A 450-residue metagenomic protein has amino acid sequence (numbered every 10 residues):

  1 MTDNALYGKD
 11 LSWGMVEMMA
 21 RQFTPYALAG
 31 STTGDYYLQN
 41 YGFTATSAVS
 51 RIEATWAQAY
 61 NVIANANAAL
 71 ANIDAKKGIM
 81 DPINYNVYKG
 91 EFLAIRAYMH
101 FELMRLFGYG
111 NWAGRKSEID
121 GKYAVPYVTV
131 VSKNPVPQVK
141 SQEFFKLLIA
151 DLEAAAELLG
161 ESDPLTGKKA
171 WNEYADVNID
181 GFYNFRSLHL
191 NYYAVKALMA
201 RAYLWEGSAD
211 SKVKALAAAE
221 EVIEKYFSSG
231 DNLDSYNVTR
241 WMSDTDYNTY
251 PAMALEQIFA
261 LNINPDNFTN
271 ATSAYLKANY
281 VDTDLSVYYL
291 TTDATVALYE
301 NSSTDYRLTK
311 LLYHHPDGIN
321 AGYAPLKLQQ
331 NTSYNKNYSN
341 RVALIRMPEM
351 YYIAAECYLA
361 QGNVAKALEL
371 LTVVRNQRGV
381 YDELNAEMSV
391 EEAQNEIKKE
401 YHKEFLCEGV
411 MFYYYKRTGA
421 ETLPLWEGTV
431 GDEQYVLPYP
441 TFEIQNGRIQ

Functional and structural regions predicted by a protein language model:
M1-A20, T245, Q445-Q450: Acidic, glycine-rich segments characteristic of secretory precursors and extracytoplasmic regions
T32-F107, N134-E143, E157-L159, N335-V342 (+2 more regions): Conserved, well-structured interaction surfaces
I63-A66, F145, L152, K212 (+3 more regions): Inward-facing hydrophobic residues that define packing positions of alpha-helical scaffold repeats
K89, R96, L103, M199-R201 (+3 more regions): Structural register within alpha-helical repeat arrays
M104-N111, D163, W205-A209, G362: Short coil/turn linking the two alpha-helices of tandem helical-hairpin repeats
L106-K146, A150, V213: Short coil/linker segments at helix-helix boundaries
E161, N184-L190, L204-G207, V213-A343 (+7 more regions): Hydrophobic-face positions in mid-chain alpha helices that act as interaction patches
